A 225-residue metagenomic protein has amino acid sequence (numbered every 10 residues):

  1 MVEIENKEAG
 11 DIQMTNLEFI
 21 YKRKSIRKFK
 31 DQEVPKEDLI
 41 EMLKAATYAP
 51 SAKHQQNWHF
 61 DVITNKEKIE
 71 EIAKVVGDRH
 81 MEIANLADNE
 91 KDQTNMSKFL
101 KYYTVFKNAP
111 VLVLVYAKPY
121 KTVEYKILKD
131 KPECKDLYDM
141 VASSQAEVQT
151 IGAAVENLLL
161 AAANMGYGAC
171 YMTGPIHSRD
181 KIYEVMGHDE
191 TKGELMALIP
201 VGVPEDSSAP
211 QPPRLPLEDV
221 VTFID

Functional and structural regions predicted by a protein language model:
M1-Q13: Short, Lys/Arg-enriched N-terminal segments with co-localized hydrophobic residues within the first ~10-30 amino acids
I12, E18-I26, L100, T191-D225: C-terminal helix-cap and adjacent tail motif
S25-E41: A short N-terminal beta-strand-loop micro-motif at the entrance of redox/enzyme domains
M42, A46-T47, K129-V185: Small-aliphatic-rich amphipathic alpha-helix that forms the alpha element of a beta-alpha
K44-A45, M96-K101, I182-V185, D206-S207: Glycine-rich, charged/polar anion/phosphate-binding loops that engage phosphate groups from diverse ligands
Y48-H54: Glycine-rich phosphate/pyrophosphate-binding beta-alpha loops
N57-W58, A109-L112, L195-M196: Short, surface-exposed beta-edge/turn micro-motifs
V62-T150: Glycine/small-residue-rich phosphate/adenosyl-binding loop
